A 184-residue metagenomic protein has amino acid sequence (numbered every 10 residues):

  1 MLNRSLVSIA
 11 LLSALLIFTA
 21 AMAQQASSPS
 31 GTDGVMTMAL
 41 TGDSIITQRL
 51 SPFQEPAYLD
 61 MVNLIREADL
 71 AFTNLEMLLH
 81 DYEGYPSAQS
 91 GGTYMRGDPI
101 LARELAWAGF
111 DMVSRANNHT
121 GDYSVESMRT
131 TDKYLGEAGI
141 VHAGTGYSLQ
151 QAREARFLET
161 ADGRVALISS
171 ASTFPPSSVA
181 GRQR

Functional and structural regions predicted by a protein language model:
M1-A10: Bacterial N-terminal signal peptides that target proteins for export
I9-F18: Bacterial N-terminal signal peptides
Q24-R184: Acidic, metal/ion-coordinating pockets
